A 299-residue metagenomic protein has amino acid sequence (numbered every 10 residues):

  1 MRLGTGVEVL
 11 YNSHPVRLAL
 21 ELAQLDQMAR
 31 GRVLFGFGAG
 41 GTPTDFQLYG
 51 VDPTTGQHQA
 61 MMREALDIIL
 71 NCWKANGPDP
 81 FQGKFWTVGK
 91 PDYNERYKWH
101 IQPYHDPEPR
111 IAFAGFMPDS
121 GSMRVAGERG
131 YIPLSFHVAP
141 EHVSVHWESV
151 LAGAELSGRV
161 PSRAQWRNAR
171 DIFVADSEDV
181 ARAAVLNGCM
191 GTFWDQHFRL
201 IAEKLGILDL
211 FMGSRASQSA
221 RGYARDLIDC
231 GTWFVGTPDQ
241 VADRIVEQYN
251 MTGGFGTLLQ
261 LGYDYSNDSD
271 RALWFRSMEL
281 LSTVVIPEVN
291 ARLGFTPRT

Functional and structural regions predicted by a protein language model:
M1-T5, M61, A65, M278-N290: Alpha-helix-loop-beta-strand connector modules within alpha/beta enzyme cores
L3-G6, V33-F37, I111-A114, Y131-F136 (+2 more regions): Hydrophobic faces of well-ordered beta-strands that scaffold small-molecule active sites in alpha/beta enzyme cores
G6-P15, P107-P118, I172-A175, C230-P238: Active-site mouth loops of central-metabolism enzymes
V9, V138-P140, Q260-W274: Glycine-rich, proline-tolerant flexible connector loops at the mouths of alpha/beta enzymes
Y11-R129, S144, E148, E155-S157: Internal, glycine-rich beta/alpha segment that forms the wall or movable "lid" of small-molecule/cofactor binding
T42-T44, L227, Y265: Conserved radical SAM core fold
T55-Q102, E141-F255, N290-T299: An alpha-helical appendage that flanks or caps ligand/catalytic pockets
S177-V180, D268-L280, I286: Short glycine/threonine-rich loop-to-helix capping motif typified by GTGT followed within a few residues by an Asp-Pro
